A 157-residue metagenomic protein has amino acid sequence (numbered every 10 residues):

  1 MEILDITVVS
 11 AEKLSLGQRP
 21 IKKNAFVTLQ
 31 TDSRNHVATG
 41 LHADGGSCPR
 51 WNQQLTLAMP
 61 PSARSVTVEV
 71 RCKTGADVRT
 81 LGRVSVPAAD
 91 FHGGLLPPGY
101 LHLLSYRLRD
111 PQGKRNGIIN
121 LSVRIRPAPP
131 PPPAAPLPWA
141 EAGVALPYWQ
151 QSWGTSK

Functional and structural regions predicted by a protein language model:
M1, A63-S65: Extracellular Ig-like/FN3 beta-sandwich strand-entry sites
E2-S47, T74: Calcium-regulated, polybasic anionic-phospholipid
A11-L14, Q18-K22, R71-P132: C2-type phospholipid-binding modules
A25-L29, V68, V86: Hydrophobic beta-strand segments
G40, A58, S65, A76-D77: Acidic, polar low-complexity intrinsically disordered regions
P49-M59: Exposed aromatic-hydrophobic patches
M59-P61, Q112: A generic beta-sheet turn/junction motif
I119-K157: Long, low-complexity intrinsically disordered regions enriched in serine/proline/threonine and often acidic residues
